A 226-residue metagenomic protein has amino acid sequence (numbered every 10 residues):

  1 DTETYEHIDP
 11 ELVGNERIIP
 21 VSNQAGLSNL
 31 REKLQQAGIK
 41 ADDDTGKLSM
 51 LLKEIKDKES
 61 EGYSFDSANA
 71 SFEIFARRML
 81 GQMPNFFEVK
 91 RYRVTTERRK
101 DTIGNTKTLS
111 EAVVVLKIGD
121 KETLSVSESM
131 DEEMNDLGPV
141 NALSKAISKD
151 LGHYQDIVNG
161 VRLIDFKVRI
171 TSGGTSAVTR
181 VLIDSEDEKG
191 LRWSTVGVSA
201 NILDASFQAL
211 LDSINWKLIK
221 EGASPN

Functional and structural regions predicted by a protein language model:
D1-K121, G173-V178: A mid-to-C-terminal "edge-of-domain" accessory segment
G14-P20, K121-M130, L191-G197: Short hinge/gating elements
K47, A68-S71, N135-A142, I202-S206: Short amphipathic alpha-helical segments
S125, G190-N226: Mixed-charge, glycine-accented linear interaction segment located at domain edges/termini
E133-D156: A short, contiguous, amphipathic alpha-helix enriched in charged residues
D150-V161, I219-P225: Active-site phosphate-binding and catalytic loops of NTP-dependent enzymes
Y154-E188: Generic long, charged, amphipathic alpha-helical segments
